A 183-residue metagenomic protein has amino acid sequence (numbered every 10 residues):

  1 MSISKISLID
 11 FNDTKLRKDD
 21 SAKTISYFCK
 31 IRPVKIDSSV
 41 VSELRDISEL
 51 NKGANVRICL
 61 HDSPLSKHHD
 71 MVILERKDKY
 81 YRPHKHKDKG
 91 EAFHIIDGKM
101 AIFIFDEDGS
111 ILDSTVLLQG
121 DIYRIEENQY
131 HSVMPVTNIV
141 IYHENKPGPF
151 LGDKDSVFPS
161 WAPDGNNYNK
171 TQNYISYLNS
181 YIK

Functional and structural regions predicted by a protein language model:
M1-H68, T115, W161, K170-K183: A short, N-terminal "cap"/entry segment at the start of jelly-roll beta-barrel domains of the cupin/DSBH fold
M71-K87: Conserved short histidine dyad/triad with adjacent acidic residue
V72, A92, S132: Short, surface-exposed charged micro-motifs
R76-K77, D88-D106: Glycine- and acidic-residue-biased ligand/ion/polar-headgroup-sensing regions
R82-P83, I102-I104, Y123-I125, H131-V136 (+1 more regions): Short beta-strand His + acidic residue motifs that chelate non-heme Fe in jelly-roll/DSBH and cupin folds
A92, T137-S156: A short hydrophobic beta-strand segment most commonly corresponding to one strand of the jelly-roll/cupin
D106-N128: Short acidic-glycine-tyrosine-enriched beta hairpin
D155-F158, D164-Y168: Anionic, Ser/Thr-rich low-complexity intrinsically disordered regions
